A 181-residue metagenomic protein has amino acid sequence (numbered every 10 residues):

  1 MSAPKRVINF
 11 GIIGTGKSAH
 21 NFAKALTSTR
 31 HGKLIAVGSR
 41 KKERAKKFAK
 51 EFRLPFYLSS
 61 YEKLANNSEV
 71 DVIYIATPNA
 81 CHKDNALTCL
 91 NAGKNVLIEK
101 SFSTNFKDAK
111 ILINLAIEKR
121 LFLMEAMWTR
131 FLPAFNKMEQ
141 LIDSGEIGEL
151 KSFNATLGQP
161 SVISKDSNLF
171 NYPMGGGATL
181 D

Functional and structural regions predicted by a protein language model:
M1-F52: N-terminal Rossmann-like dinucleotide-binding module
N9, K33-L34, E69-V72, N95 (+2 more regions): Structural signature of beta-strand start/N-cap positions in the alpha/beta core of ABC transporter nucleotide-binding
I13-F22, A65-I73, L121: A broad helix-preferring feature
F52-I113: Beta-loop-alpha module in the N-terminal Rossmann-like domain of NAD(P)-dependent dehydrogenases, especially those
I111-W128, G148-S152: Rossmann-fold dehydrogenase core element
T129-D181: Predominantly a Rossmann-like dinucleotide-binding segment in NAD(P)-dependent oxidoreductases
